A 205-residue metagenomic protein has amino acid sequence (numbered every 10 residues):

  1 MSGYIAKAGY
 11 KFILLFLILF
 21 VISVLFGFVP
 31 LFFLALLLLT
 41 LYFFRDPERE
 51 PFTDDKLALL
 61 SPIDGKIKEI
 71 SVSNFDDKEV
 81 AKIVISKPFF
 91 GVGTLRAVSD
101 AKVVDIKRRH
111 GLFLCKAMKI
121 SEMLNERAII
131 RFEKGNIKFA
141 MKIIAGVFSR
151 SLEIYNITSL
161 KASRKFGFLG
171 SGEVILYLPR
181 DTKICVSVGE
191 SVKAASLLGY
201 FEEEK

Functional and structural regions predicted by a protein language model:
M1-K205: Contiguous, well-folded functional domains in the mature portion of proteins
